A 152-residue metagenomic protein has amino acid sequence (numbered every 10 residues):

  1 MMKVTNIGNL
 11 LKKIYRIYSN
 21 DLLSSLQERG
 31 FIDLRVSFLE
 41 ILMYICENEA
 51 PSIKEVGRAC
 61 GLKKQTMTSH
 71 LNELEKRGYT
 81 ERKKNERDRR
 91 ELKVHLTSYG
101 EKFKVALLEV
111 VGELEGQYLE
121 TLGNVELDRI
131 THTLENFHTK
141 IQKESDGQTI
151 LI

Functional and structural regions predicted by a protein language model:
M1-I32: N-terminal leader segment of winged-helix/HTH proteins
M1-M2, V125-I152: C-terminal regulatory/oligomerization modules of transcriptional regulators
K3, I7, S37-F38, Y99 (+1 more regions): N-terminal positioning helix adjacent to the helix-turn-helix/winged-helix DNA-binding module
K13, I17, C46-E47, A59 (+4 more regions): Alpha-helical structural segments
Y18, L22, L26, I45 (+5 more regions): Hydrophobic recognition helices of helix-based DNA-binding modules
L22-T66: N-terminal helix-turn-helix DNA-binding core of bacterial DNA-binding proteins
I53, L71-N72: Short, hydrophobic-biased segments on the C-terminal half of alpha helices that form "recognition helices"
N72-E135: Charged, amphipathic alpha-helical coiled-coil/dimerization segments
